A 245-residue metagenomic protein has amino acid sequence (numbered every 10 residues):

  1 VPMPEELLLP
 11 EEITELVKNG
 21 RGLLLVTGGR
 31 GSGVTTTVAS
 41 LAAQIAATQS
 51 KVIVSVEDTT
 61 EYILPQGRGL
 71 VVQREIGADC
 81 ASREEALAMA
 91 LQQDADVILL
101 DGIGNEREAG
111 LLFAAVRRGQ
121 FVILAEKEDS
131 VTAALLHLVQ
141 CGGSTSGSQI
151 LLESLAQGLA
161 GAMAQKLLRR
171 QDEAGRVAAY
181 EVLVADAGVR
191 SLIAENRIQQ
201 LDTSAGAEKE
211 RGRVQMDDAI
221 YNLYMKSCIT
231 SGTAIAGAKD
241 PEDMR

Functional and structural regions predicted by a protein language model:
V1-R245: Short, flexible helix-loop junctions that flank or precede catalytic/ligand sites
